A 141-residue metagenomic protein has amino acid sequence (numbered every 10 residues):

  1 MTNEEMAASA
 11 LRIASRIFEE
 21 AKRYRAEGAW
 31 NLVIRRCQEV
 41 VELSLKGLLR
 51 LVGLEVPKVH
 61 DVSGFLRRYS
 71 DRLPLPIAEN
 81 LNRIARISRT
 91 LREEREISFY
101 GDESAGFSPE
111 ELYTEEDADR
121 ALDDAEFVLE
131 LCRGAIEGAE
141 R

Functional and structural regions predicted by a protein language model:
M1-R141: Terminal alpha-helical segments
